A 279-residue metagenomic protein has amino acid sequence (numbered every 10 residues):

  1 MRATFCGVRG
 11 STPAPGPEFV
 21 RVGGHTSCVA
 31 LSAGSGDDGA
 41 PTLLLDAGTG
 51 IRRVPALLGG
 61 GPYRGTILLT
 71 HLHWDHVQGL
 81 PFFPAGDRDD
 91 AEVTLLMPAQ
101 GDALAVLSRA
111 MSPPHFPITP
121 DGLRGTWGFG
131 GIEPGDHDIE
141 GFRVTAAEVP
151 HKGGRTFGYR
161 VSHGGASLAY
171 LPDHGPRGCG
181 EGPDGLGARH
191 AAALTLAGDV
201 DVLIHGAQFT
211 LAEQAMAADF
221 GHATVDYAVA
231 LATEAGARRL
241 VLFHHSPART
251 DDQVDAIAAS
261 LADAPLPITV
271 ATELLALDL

Functional and structural regions predicted by a protein language model:
M1-P172, R177-G180, L194, D251-L279: Binuclear metal-dependent hydrolase catalytic cores
G175-P267, A271-T272: Cap/insert and terminal regions of metallo-dependent hydrolase folds
